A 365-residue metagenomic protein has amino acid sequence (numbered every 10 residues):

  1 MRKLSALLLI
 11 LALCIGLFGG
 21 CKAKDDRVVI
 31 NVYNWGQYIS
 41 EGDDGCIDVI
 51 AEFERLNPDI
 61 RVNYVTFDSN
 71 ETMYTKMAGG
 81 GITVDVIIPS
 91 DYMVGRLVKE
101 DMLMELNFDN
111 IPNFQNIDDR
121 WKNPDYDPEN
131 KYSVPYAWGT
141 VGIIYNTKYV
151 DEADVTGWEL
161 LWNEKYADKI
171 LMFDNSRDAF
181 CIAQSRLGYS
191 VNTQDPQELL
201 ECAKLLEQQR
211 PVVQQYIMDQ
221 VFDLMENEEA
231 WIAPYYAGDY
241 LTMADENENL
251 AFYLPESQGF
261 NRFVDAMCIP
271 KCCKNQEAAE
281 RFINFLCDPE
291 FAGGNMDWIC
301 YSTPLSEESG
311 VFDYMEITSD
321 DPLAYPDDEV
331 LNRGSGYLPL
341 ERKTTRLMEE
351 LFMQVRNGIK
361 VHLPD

Functional and structural regions predicted by a protein language model:
M1-I30, K360-D365: Short, low-complexity disordered leader/linker segments with a strong preference for bacterial N-terminal type II
A23-R96: Early extracytoplasmic/lumenal segment of secretory-pathway proteins
I82-V86, M104-I143, K169-L171: A structural signal for short loop-to-beta-strand junctions that line the ligand-binding cleft of periplasmic/secreted
L97-E105, D127-K131, M243-L254, I317-D321: Ligand-binding "clamshell"
M104-Q115, S133, E248-N261, P270-C273: Short beta-strand->loop
L171-N175, A179, A183, V191-Y253: Ligand-binding pocket segment of bilobal, Venus flytrap-like solute-binding proteins
P270-N332: Mature extracytoplasmic/periplasmic domains
D328-D365: Conserved C-terminal helix/tail region of periplasmic/extracytoplasmic solute-binding proteins
